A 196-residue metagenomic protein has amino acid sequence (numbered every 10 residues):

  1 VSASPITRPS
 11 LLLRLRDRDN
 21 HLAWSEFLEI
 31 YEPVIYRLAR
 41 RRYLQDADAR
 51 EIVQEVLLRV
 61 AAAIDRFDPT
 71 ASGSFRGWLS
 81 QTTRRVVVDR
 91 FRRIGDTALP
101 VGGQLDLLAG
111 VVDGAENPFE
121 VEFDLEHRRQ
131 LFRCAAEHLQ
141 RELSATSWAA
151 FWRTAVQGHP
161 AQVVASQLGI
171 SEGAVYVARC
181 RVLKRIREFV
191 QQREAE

Functional and structural regions predicted by a protein language model:
S4-L11, T97-D124, A136: Internal acidic/polar
L11-R16, E120, R128-S144: Short amphipathic alpha-helical boundary/capping segments
L13-D17, R41-L44, E55-S72, R93-G95: Sigma70-family region 2
D17-R37: A short, charge-rich alpha-helical start-of-domain segment used by transcription regulators
L28, C134, H138-V163: Short amphipathic alpha helix immediately N-terminal
R41, R66, S80-G102, E116: Arg/Lys-rich amphipathic alpha helix in sigma70-family domain 2
E51-L58, G73-R85: Structural recognition of an alpha-helix C-terminal capping motif at a helix-to-coil junction
R84, V88, P160-Q192: DNA-recognition helix of helix-turn-helix
